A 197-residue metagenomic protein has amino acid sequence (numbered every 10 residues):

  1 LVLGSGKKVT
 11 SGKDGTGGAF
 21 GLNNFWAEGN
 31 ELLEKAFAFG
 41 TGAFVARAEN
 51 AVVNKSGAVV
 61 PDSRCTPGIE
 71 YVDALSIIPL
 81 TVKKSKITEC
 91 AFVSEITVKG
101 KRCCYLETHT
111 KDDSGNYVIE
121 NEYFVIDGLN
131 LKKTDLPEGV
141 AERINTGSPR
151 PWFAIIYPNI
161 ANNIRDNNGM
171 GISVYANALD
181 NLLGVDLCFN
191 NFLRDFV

Functional and structural regions predicted by a protein language model:
L1-P149: Structured, mid-chain assembly/scaffold modules that mediate subunit interfaces within large macromolecular complexes
D135-V197: Extended, charged amphipathic alpha-helical segments
